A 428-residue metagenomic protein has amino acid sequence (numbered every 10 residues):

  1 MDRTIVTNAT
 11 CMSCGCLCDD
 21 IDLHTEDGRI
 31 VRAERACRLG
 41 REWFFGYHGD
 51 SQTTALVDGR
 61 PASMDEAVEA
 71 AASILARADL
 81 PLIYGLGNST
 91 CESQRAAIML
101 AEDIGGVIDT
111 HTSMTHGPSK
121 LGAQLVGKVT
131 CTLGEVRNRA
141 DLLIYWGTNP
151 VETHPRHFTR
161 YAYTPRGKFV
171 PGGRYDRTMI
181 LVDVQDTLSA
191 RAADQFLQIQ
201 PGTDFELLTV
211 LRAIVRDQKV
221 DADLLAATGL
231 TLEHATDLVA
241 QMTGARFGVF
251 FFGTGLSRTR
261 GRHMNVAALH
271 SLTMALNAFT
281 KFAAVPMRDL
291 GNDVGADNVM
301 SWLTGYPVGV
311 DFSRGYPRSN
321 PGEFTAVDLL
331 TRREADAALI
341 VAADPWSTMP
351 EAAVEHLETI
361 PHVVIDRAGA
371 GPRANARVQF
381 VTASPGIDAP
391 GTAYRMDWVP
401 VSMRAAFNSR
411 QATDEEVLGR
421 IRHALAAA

Functional and structural regions predicted by a protein language model:
M1-D204, T209-A213, E334, I421-A428: N-terminal export/assembly segments and adjacent metallocofactor-ligating motifs of anaerobic energy-metabolism
T7-D20, R258, M287-S301: N-terminal, charge-rich interaction modules
D79-L82, I108, T280, A284 (+1 more regions): Secondary-structure boundary/capping signal
I83, L272, R288: Active-site diphosphate/adenylate-binding microenvironment
K120-F279, G305-A428: Non-catalytic alpha/beta scaffold blocks inside enzyme catalytic domains
N277, A284-D293, R367-G369: Short, flexible loop segments at boundaries between secondary-structure elements
